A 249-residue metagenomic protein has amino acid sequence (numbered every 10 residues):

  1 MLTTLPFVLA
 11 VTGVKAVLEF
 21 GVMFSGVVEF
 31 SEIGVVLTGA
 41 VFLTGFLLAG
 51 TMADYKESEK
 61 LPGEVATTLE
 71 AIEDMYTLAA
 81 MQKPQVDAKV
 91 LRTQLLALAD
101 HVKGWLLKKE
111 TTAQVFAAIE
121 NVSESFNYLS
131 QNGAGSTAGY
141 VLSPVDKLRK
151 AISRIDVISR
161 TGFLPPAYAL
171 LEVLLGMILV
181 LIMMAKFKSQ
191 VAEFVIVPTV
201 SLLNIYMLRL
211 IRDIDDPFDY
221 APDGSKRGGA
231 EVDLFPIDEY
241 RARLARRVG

Functional and structural regions predicted by a protein language model:
M1-V35, V157-G249: Alpha-helical transmembrane anchor segments
S31-I33, S58-K60, L106-T111: A ubiquitous short alpha-helical element
F42-P62: Transmembrane signal-anchor/signal-peptide helices with a preference for the extracytoplasmic
G45-M52, E73-T77, Y206-D216: Juxtamembrane membrane-interface segments at transmembrane alpha-helix termini
E57-L69, D74: Membrane-proximal helical linkers
I72-P165: Structured inter-helical modules in multipass membrane proteins
